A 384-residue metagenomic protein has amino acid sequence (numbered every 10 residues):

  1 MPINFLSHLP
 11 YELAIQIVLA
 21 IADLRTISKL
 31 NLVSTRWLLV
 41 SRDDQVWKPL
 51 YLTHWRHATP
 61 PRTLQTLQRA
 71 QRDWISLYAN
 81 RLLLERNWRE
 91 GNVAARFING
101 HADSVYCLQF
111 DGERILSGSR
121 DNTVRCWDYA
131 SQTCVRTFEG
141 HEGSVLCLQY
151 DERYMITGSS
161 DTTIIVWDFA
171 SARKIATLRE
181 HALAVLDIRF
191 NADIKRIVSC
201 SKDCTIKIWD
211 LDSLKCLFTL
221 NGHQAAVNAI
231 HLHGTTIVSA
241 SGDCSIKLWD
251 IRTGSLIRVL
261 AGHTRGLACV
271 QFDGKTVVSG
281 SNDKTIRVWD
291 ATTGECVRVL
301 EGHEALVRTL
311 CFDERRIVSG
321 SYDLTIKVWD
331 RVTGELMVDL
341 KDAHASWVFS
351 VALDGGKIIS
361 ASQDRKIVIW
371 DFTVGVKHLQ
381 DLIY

Functional and structural regions predicted by a protein language model:
M1-S7, L19, L24-R125, D371-Y384: Intrinsically disordered, low-complexity acidic/Ser/Thr/Pro-rich linker and tail segments in large eukaryotic scaffolds
H54, I98-V105, E139-V145, R179-V185 (+5 more regions): WD40/WD-repeat beta-propeller blade N-cap
V93-R96, T133-R136, R173-A176, K215-F218 (+4 more regions): A structural motif specific to WD40 beta-propellers
L108, V124-D128, L148, I164-D168 (+10 more regions): WD40-repeat beta-propellers
F110-G112, Y150-E152, A192-D193, L232-G234 (+3 more regions): Residue-level detector of Asp-centered blade-edge/turn motifs that repeat once per structural unit in beta-propeller
G118-D121, G158-D161, C200-D203, A240-D243 (+5 more regions): Conserved strand-to-loop turn within each blade of WD40 beta-propeller repeats
F349-Y384: Blade-level signature of beta-propeller repeat domains, shared across WD40, Kelch, NHL, RCC1 and BNR/Asp-box propellers
